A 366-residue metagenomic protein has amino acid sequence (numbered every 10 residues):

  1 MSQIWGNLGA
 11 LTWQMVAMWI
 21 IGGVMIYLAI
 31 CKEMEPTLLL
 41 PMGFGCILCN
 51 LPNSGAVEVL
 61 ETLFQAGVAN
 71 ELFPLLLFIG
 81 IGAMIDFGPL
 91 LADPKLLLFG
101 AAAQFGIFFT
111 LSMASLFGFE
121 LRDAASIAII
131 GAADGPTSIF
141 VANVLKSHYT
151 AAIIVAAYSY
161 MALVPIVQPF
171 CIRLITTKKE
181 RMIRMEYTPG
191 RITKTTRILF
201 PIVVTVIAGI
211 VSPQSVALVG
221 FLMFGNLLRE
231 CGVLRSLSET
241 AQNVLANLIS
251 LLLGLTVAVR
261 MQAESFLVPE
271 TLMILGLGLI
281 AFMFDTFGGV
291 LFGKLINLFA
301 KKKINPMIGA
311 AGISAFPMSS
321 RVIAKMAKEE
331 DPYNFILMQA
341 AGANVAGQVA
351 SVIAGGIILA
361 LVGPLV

Functional and structural regions predicted by a protein language model:
M1-A10, C31-K32, F44-L72, L227-S250 (+2 more regions): Hydrophobic transmembrane alpha-helices of multi-pass solute/ion transporters
G6-M18, T62-L77, R122-G131, P213-M223 (+2 more regions): Structural signature of hydrophobic alpha-helical transmembrane segments
Q65, A69-N70, I79-M84, L98-F109 (+4 more regions): Alpha-helical membrane segments and immediately flanking helix-loop junctions that form or couple to the substrate/ion
F87-L111, A263-G289, N344: Entry/N-cap segments of selected transmembrane alpha helices and their immediately preceding amphipathic helices
S112-L121, I153-M182, G288-K301, A346-V366: Juxtamembrane and boundary regions of transmembrane helices in multi-pass small-molecule transporters and channels
H148-I166, L275-D285, I308-A311: Alpha-helical transmembrane segments
S159-V233: Membrane-embedded hairpin module used as a gating/binding unit in multi-pass transport and secretion proteins
V203-G289: Transmembrane helical segments that form the transport core of multi-pass membrane transport proteins
